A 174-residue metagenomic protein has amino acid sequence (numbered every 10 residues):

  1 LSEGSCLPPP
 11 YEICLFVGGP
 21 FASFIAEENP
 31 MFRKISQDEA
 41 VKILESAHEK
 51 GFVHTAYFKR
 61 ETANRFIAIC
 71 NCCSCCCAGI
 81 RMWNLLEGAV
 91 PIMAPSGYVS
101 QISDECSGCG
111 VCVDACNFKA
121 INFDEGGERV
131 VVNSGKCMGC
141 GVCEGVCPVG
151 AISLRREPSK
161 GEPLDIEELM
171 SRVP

Functional and structural regions predicted by a protein language model:
L1-R81: Iron-sulfur-associated redox domains of electron-transfer enzymes in respiratory and anaerobic energy metabolism
L1-S2, C6, C14, C70-C72 (+5 more regions): Disulfide-bonded cysteines in secreted/extracellular proteins and peptides
E12-V17, C73-C76, A89-P91, A151 (+1 more regions): Short, low-complexity, polar/charged sequence segments that are solvent-exposed and flexible
I43-S46, K50, C137-M138, P148 (+1 more regions): Peripheral terminal and linker regions in Fe-S/redox and tRNA-modifying enzymes
A56-A68, L86-A115, K119-G139, S153-E162: Ferredoxin-like iron-sulfur electron-transfer modules
I80-N84, G150: Hydrophobic alpha-helical membrane-insertion segments
R156-P174: Eukaryotic, compositionally biased intrinsically disordered regions
